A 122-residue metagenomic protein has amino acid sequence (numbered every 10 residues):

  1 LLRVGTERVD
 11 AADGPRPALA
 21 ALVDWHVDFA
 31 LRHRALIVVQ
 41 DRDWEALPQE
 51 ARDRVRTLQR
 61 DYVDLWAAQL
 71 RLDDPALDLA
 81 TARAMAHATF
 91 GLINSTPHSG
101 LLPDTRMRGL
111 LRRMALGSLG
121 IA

Functional and structural regions predicted by a protein language model:
L1-A20: Amphipathic alpha-helical linker/stalk segments
L1-L2, A20-V23, Q40, T89 (+1 more regions): Short, structured motif recognition centered on aromatic/hydrophobic residues
L2, Q49-D74, R83-H87, G109: Amphipathic alpha-helical packing segments from all-alpha helical-bundle domains
R3-R8, W25, F29, D61 (+4 more regions): Solvent-exposed, charged/polar functional surfaces in cytosolic regulatory/catalytic domains
G5, V9, P48, D74 (+1 more regions): Short amphipathic alpha-helical interaction patches enriched in hydrophobic/aromatic residues with interspersed Lys/Arg
P15, L19, A51, D78-A82 (+1 more regions): Residue-level recognition of alpha-helical structural elements
F29-R32, L36, A68, L79 (+2 more regions): Amphipathic C-terminal alpha-helical segment
A30-E50: Amphipathic alpha-helical segments used for helix-helix packing
